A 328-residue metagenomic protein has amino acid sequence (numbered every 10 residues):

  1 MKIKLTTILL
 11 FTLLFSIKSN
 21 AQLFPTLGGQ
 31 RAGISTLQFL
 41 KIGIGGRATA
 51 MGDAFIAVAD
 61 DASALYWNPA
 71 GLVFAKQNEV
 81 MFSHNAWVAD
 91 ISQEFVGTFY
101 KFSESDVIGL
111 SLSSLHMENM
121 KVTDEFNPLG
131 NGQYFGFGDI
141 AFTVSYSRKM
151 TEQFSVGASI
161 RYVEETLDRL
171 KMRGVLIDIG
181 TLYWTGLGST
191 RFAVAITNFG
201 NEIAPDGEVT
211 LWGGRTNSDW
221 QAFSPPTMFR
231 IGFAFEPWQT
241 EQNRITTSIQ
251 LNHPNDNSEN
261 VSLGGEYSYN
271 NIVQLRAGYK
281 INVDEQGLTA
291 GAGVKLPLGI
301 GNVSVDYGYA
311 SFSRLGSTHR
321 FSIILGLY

Functional and structural regions predicted by a protein language model:
M1-L23: Bacterial Sec-dependent N-terminal signal peptides
Q22-Y328: Subset of outer-membrane beta-barrel
